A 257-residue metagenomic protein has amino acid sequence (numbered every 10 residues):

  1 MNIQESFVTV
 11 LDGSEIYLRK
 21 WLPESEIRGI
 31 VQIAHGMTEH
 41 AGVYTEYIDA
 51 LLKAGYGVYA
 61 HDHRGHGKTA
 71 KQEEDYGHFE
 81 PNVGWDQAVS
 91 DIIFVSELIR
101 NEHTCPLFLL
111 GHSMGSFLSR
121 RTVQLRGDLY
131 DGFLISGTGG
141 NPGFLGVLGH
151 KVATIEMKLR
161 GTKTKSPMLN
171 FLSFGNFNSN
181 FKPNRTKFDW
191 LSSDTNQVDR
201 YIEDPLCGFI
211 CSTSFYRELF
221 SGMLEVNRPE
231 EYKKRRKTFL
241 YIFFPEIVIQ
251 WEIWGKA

Functional and structural regions predicted by a protein language model:
M1-E26: N-terminal cap/lid segment of alpha/beta-hydrolase-fold proteins
V31, H35-E39, S113, I247: Active-site glycine-rich loops that stabilize anionic/oxyanionic intermediates across multiple enzyme folds
V43-E74: Conserved alpha/beta-hydrolase
E80-R100: Alpha/beta-hydrolase active-site loop
E102-S113: Alpha/beta-hydrolase fold nucleophile elbow
G111-R121: Glycine-rich nucleophile elbow surrounding the catalytic serine of serine-hydrolase chemistry
S119-L206: Alpha/beta-hydrolase-fold enzymes
T213-A257: Conserved serine/cysteine hydrolase catalytic core
